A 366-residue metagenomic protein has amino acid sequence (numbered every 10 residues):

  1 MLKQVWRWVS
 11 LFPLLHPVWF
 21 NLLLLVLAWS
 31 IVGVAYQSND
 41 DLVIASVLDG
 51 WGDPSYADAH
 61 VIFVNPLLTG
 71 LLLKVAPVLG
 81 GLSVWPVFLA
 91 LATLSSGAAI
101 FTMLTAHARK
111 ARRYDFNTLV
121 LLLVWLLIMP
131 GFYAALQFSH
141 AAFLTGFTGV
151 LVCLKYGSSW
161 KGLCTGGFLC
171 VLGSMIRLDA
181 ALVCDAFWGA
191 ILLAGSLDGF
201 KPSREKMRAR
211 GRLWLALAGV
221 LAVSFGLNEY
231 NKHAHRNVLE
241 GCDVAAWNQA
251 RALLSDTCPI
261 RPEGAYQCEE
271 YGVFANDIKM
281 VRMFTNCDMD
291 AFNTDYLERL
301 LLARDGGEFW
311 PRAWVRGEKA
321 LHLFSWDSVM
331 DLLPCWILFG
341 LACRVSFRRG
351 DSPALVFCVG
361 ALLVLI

Functional and structural regions predicted by a protein language model:
M1-L27, S196, R208-A218: Start-transfer (signal-anchor) and selected internal transmembrane alpha helices of multi-pass inner/ER membrane
N21-V61, L73-P77, Q249: Extracytoplasmic loop-helix module adjacent to an early transmembrane segment
D58-S83, V87-L91, R312: Short hydrophobic/aromatic helix or loop-helix immediately within or flanking a transmembrane segment in polytopic
L91-A111, L338-V345: Transmembrane-helix motifs of polytopic, lipid-linked glycan transferases
G146-G162, D198: Membrane-interface transmembrane helices that cradle and orient dolichyl/undecaprenyl
L163-A180, G189, L217-F225: Membrane-interface alpha helices of multi-pass inner-membrane proteins
E229-K319: Membrane-proximal stem/loop segments at transmembrane-domain junctions that anchor or position
G307-L365: Membrane-interface anchor segments at the N-terminal boundary of transmembrane helices in multi-pass membrane enzymes
